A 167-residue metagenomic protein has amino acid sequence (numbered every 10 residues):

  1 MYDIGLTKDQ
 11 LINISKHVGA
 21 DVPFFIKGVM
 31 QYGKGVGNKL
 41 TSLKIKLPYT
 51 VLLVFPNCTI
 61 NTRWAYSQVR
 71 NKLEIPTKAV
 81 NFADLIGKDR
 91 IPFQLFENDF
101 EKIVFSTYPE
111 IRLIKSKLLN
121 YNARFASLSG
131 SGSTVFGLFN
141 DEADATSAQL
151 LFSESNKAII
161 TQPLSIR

Functional and structural regions predicted by a protein language model:
M1-N13, F24-G28: DPxDG-like acidic metal-binding loop motif
Y2-I4, V18, Y121: Residues at alpha-helix termini
T7-V18, T146-Q149: Short, well-structured alpha-helical segments that form the helix of a local strand-helix-strand
V18, E154-S155: Structured helix-beta-strand junction loops
K27, Y32-F125, E142-E154, I160-R167: Conserved, helical-rich catalytic subdomain that frames metal- and/or nucleotide-binding sites in enzyme alpha/beta
L128-S133: Glycine-rich beta-strand-to-loop/alpha-helix junction loops that act as flexible
F136-L138: Short hydrophobic/aromatic beta-strand micro-patches that form the beta-sheet surface supporting nucleotide- or nucleic
